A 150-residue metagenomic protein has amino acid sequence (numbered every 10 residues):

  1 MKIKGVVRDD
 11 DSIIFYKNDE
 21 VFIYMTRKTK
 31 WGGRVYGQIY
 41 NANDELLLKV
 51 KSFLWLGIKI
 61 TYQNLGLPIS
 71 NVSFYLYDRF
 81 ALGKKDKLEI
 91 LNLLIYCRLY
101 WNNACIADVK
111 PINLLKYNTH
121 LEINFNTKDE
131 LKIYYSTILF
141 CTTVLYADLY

Functional and structural regions predicted by a protein language model:
M1-Y150: Intrinsically disordered, low-complexity proline/glycine-rich segments
